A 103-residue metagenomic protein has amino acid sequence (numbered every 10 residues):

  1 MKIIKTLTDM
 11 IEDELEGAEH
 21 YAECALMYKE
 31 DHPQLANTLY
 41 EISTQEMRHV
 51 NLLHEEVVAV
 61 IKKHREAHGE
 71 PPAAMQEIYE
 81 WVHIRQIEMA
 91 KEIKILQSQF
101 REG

Functional and structural regions predicted by a protein language model:
M1-G103: Non-heme di-metal
